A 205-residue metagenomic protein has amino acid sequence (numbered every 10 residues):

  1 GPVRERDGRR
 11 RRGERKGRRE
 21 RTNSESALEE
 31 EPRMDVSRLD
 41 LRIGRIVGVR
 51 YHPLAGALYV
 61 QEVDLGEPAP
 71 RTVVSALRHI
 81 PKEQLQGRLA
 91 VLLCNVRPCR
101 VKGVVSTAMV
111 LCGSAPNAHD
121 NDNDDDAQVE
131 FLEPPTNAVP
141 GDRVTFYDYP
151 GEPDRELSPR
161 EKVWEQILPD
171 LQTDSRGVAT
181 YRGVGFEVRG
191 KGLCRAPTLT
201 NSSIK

Functional and structural regions predicted by a protein language model:
G1-K205: Phosphate-backbone binding interfaces of nucleic-acid-interacting proteins
